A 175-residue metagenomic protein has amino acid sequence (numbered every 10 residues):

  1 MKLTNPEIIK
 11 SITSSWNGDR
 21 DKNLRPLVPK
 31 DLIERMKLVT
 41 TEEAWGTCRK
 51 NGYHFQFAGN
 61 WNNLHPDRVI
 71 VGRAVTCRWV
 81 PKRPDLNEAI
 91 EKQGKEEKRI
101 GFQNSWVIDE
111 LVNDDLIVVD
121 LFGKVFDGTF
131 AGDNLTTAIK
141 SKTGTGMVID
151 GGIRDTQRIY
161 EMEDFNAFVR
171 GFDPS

Functional and structural regions predicted by a protein language model:
M1-R20, D31-R35: Short acidic, Pro/Gly- and aromatic-enriched capping/linker segments at domain boundaries
R20-D21, L111: Hydrophobic beta-strand core residues of beta-sandwich domains
L24: Phosphate- and other anionic-substrate recognition elements at nucleic-acid/protein interfaces
M36-E43, T47-G72, T76-S175: Feature captures the catalytic cores and cofactor-binding loops of soluble hydro-lyases/lyases that act on carboxylate
